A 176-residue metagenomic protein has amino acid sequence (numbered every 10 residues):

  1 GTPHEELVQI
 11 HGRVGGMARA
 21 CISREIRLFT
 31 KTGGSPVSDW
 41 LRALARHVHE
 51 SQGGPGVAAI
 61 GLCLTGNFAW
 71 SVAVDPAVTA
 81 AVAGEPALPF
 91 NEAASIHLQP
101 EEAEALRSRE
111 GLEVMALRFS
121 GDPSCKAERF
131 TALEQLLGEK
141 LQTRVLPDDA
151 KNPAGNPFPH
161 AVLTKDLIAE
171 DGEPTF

Functional and structural regions predicted by a protein language model:
G1-F176: N-terminal cap/leader regions of alpha/beta-hydrolase-fold enzymes, predominantly small-molecule hydrolases
